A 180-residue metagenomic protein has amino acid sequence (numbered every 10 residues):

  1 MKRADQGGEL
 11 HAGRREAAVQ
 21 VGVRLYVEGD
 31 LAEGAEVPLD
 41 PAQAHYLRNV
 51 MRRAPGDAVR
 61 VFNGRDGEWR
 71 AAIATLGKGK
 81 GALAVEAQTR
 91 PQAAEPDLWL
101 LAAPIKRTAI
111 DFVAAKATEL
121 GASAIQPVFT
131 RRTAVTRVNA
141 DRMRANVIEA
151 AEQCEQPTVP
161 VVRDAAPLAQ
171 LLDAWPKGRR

Functional and structural regions predicted by a protein language model:
M1-P91, D141: N-terminal positively charged helical leader segments and presequences
R90-R180: RNA substrate-binding interface of SAM-dependent RNA methyltransferases
